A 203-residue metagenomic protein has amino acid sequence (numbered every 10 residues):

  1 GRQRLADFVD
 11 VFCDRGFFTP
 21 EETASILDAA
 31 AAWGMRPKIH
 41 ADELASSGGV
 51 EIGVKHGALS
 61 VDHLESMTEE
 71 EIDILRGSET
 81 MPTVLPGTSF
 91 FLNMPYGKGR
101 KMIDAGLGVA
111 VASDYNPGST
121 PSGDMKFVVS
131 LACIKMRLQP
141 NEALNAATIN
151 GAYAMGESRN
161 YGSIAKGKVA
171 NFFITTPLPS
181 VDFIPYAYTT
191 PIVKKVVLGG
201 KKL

Functional and structural regions predicted by a protein language model:
G1-S47: Metal-coordinating catalytic core of metallo-dependent amide/deamination hydrolases
F8-V11, S60-H63, F172, K195: Well-ordered beta-strand positions
F12, L64, S113, T176 (+1 more regions): Conserved residues at the C-terminal ends of beta-strands
R36, S46-N160, Y188, K202: Active-site-adjacent C-terminal substructures of enzyme catalytic domains
I39, S113, A170: Active-site flanking residues adjacent to catalytic metal/cofactor-binding acidic residues
I149, V169-L203: C-terminal cap of metal-dependent C-N hydrolases
